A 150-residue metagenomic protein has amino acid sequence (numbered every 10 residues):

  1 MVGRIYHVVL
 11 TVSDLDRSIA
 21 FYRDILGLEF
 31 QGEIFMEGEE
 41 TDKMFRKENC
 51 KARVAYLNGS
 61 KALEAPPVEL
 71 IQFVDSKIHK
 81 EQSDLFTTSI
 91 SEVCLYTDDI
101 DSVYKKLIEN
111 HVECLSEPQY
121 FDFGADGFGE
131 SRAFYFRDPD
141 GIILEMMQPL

Functional and structural regions predicted by a protein language model:
I5-S13, A55-D75, H79-I108, R132-R137: Vicinal oxygen chelate
L10, E33, C94-L150: Vicinal oxygen chelate
T11-E64, G129: Core segments of cupin and vicinal oxygen chelate
A20-M36, P66-Q72, V103-P118: Conserved long hydrophobic alpha-helices within structured protein cores
Y22, G27, F45-K47, F73-V74 (+4 more regions): General N-terminal targeting signals
G38-K43, S76-E81, F121-G127: A short, acidic/glycine-rich surface segment
